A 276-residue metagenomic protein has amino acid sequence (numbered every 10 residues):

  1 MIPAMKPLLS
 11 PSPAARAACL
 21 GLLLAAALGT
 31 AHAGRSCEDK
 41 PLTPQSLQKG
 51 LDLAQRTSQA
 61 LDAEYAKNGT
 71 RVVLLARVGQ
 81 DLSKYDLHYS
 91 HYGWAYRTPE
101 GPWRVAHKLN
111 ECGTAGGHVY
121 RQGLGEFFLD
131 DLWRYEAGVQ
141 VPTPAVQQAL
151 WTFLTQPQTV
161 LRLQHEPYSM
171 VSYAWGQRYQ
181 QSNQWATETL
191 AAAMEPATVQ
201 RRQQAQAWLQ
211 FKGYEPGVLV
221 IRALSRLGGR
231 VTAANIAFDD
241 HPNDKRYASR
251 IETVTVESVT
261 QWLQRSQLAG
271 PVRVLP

Functional and structural regions predicted by a protein language model:
P3-C19: Bacterial N-terminal signal peptides that target proteins for export
L20-G21, A31: Cleavable N-terminal signal peptides
A26-H32: N-terminal signal peptide c-region/cleavage motif recognized by signal peptidases
R35, D39-Q45, L53, G69-T70 (+1 more regions): Acidic/His-rich structured neighborhood in mature extracellular/periplasmic domains
S46-A63: Mixed-charge, Lys/Arg-rich low-complexity intrinsically disordered regions
D62-V72: Short N-terminal edge-element motif at the start of the domain
L74-A76: Structural motif
L161-P276: Activation targets extended, charge/polar-rich intrinsically disordered C-terminal tails
